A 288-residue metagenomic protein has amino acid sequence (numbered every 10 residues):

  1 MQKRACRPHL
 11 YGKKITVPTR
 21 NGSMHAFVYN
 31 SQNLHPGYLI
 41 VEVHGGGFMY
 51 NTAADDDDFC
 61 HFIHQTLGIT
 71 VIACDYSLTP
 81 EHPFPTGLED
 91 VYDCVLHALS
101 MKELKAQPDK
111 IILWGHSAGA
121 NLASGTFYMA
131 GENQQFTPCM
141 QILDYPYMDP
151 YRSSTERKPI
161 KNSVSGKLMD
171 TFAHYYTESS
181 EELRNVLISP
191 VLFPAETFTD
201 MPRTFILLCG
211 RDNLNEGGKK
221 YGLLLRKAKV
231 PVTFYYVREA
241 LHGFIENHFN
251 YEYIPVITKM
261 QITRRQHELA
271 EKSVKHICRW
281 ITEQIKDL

Functional and structural regions predicted by a protein language model:
M1-T16: An N-terminal hydrophobic leader/cap segment in hydrolases
K13-L288: Alpha/beta-hydrolase superfamily serine-hydrolase fold, recognizing
